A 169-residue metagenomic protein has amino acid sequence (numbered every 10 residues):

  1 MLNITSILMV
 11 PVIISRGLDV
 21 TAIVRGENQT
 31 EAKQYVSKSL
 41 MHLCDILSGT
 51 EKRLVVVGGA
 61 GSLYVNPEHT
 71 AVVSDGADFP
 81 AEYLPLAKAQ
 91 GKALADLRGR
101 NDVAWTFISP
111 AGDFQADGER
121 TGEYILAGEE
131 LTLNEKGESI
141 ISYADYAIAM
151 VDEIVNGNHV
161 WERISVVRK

Functional and structural regions predicted by a protein language model:
M1-L18, G26, T30-A32, T50-L54 (+1 more regions): Oxidoreductase cofactor-interface core, primarily capturing Rossmann-like NAD(P)-dependent enzymes
A22: Conserved SAM-binding motif I beta-strand of class I
Y35-H42: Charged helix-capping and loop-helix junction motifs
L43-S48: Short amphipathic alpha-helices and their capping/turn segments at secondary-structure boundaries
